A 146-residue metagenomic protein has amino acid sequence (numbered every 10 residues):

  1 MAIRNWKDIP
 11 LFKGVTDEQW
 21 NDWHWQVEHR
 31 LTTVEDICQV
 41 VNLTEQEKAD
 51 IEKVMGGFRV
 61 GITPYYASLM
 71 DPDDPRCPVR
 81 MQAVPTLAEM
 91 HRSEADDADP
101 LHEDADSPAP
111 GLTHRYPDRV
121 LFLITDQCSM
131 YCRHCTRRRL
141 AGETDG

Functional and structural regions predicted by a protein language model:
M1-R115: Flexible, acidic/Gly-rich N-terminal and inter-domain linker regions that tether and position cofactor-handling modules
H114-G146: Canonical Radical SAM [4Fe-4S] cluster-binding loop centered on the CxxxCxxC motif and its immediate flanking residues
